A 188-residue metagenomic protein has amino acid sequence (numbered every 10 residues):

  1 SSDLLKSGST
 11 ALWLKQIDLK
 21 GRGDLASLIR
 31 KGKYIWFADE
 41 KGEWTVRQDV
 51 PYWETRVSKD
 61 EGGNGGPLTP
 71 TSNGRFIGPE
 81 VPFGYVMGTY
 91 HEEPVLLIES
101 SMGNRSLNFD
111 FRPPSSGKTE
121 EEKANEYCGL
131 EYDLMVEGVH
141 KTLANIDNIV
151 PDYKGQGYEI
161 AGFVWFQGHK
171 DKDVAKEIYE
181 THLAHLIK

Functional and structural regions predicted by a protein language model:
S2-K188: Cell-envelope and extracellular/periplasmic
